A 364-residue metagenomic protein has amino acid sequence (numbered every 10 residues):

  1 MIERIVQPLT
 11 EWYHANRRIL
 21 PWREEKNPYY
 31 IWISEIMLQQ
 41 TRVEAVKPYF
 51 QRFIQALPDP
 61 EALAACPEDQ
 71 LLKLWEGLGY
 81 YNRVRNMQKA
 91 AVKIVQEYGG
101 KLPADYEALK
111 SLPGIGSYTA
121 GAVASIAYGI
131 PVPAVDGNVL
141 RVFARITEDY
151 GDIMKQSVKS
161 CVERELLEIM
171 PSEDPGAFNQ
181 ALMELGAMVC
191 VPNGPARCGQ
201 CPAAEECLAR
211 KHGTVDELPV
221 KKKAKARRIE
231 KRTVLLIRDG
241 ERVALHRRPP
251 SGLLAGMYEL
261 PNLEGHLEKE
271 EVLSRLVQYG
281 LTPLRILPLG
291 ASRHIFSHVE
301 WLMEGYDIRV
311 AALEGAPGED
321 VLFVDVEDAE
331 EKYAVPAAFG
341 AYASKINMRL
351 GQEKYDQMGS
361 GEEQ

Functional and structural regions predicted by a protein language model:
M1-R18, E24, A187-Q364: Intrinsically disordered, low-complexity, charged terminal extensions of DNA damage-control enzymes
I2-G199, A203-L208, H212, D216 (+1 more regions): Catalytic cores of DNA base-excision repair glycosylases
